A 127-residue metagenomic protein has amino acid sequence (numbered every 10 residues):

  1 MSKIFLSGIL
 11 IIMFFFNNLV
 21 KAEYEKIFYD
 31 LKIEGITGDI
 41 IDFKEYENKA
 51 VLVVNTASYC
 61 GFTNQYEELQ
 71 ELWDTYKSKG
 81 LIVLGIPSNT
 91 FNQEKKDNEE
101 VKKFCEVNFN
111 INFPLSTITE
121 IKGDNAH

Functional and structural regions predicted by a protein language model:
M1-F5: Positively charged n-region of N-terminal signal peptides that target proteins for export
S7-F15: Bacterial N-terminal signal peptides
K21-K44, N64, H127: N-terminal "domain-start" segment that seeds a small globular fold
I27, E99-H127: Short, internal strand/loop/helix patches that form the active-site neighborhood or redox-interaction surface
G35, N48, N55-Y59: Amphipathic alpha-helical repeat scaffolds
K49-A50, Y59, T63-P87, E106-F109: Conserved helix-turn-beta segment immediately C-terminal to the redox Cys motif in thioredoxin-like folds
Y59-C60, P87-Q93, T119-K122: Short histidine/acidic/glycine/proline-rich micro-motifs that form metal- and phosphate-coordinating active-site loops
